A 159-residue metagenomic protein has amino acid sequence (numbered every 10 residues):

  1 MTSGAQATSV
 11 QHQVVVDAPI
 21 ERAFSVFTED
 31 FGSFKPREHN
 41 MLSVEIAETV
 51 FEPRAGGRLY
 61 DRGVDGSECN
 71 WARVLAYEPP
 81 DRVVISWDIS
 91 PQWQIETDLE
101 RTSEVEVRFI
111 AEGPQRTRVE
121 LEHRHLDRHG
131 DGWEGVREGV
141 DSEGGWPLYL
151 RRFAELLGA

Functional and structural regions predicted by a protein language model:
M1-I46: Hydrophobic ligand-binding cavity/cleft-lining segments
S9-Q11, S67-A72, R101-V105: Short, surface-exposed coil-to-beta transition loops
D17-E21, L75-V83, R108-R118: A short, structured loop/turn motif at beta-sheet edges
A23-F27, L59, V74, I85 (+3 more regions): Hydrophobic pocket/interface hotspot
F27, F34-K35, Y77, W87-I89 (+2 more regions): Tryptophan-centric aromatic hotspots in well-structured domains and transmembrane helices
S43, E48, R124, A154-A159: Short, highly charged C-terminal tails/helix-capping segments
E45-W93: Glycine-rich portal/gate segments that line the openings of hydrophobic small-molecule binding cavities
W93-G144: Beta-strand/loop substructures that line and gate deep hydrophobic ligand-binding cavities in soluble
